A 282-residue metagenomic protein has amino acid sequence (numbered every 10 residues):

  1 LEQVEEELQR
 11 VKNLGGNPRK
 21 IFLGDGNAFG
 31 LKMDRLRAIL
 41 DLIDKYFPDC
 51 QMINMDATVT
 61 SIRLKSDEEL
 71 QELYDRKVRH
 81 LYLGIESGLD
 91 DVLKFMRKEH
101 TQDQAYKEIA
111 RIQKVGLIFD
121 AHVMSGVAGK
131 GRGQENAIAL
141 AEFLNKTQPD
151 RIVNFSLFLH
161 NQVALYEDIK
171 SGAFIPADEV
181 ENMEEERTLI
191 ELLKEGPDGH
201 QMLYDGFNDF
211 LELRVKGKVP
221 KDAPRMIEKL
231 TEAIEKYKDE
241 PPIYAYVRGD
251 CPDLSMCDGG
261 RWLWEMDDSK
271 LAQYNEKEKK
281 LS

Functional and structural regions predicted by a protein language model:
L1-E6: Canonical Radical SAM [4Fe-4S] cluster-binding loop centered on the CxxxCxxC motif and its immediate flanking residues
N13-I118: Conserved SAM/AdoMet-binding glycine-rich loop
P18-G24, Y82, F119-V123, I152-S156 (+1 more regions): Short beta-strand segments at enzyme active-site cores
I21-G26, M124-V127, D168-K170, D209-F210: Short linear capping/connector segments at secondary-structure termini
A38, L42-Y46, E72, R76 (+8 more regions): Alpha-helical structural signal in soluble globular domains
T60, G84, G88-V92, I112-N136 (+2 more regions): Conserved strand-turn element in the central/C-terminal portion of the radical SAM core barrel that lines
E68-L70, A128-K146: Catalytic cores of alpha/beta
N145-S282: Auxiliary Fe-S-binding modules of radical SAM enzymes
